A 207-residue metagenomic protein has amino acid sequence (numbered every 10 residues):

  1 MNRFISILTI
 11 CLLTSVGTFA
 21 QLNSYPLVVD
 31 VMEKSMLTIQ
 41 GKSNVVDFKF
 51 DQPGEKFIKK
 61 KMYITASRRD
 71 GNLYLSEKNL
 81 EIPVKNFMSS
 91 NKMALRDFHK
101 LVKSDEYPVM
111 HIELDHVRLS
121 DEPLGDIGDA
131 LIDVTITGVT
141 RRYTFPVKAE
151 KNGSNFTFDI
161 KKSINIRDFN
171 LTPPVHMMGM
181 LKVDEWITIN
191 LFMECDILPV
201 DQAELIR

Functional and structural regions predicted by a protein language model:
M1-F4: Positively charged n-region of N-terminal signal peptides that target proteins for export
S6-V16: Bacterial N-terminal signal peptides
A20-R207: Low-complexity, acidic/polar, glycine-enriched regions of mature
